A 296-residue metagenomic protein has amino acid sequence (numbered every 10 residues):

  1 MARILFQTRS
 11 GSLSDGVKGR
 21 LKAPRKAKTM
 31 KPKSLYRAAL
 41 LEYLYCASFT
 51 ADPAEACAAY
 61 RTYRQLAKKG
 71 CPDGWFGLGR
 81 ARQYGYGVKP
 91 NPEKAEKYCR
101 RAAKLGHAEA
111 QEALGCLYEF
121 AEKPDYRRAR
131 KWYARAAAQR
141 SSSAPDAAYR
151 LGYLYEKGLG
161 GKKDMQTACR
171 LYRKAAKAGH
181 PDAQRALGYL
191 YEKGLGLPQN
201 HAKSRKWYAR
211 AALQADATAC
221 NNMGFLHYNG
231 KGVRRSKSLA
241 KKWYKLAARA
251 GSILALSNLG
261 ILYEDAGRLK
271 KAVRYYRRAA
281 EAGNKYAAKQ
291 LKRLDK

Functional and structural regions predicted by a protein language model:
M30-K31, L35, K69-C71, Y84-Y86 (+10 more regions): Short helix-capping/linker turns of helical repeat alpha-solenoids
L40-F49, G77-Y84, A113-F120, A148-K157 (+6 more regions): Hydrophobic face of amphipathic alpha-helices that form TPR/SEL1-like repeat modules and related alpha-solenoid
A280-K296: Terminal, low-structured helical/coil segments at or just beyond the last alpha-helical repeat
